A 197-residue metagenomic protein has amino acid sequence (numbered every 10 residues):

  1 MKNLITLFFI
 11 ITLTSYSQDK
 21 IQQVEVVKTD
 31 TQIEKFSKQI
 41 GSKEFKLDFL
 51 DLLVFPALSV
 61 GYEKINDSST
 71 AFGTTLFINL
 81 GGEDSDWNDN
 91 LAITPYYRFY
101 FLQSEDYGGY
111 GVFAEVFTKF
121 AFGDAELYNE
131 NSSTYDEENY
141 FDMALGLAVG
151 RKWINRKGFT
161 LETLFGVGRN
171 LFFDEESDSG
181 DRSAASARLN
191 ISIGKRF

Functional and structural regions predicted by a protein language model:
M1-S37: Cleavable N-terminal export/targeting peptides
I21-V24, F99, A185-F197: Outer-membrane beta-barrel "beta-signal"
E34-S42, S68-S69, W87, L102-V112 (+1 more regions): Short loop/turn motifs that connect adjacent beta-strands in outer-membrane beta-barrel proteins
G41-K43, V54-P56, W87-I93, Y110 (+2 more regions): Residues that define the transmembrane beta-barrel architecture of outer-membrane proteins
L47, T74-L76, P95, V112-T118 (+2 more regions): Membrane-embedded beta-strand positions of outer-membrane beta-barrel proteins
F49-L53, K64, L76-G82, F99-F101 (+3 more regions): Transmembrane beta-strands of outer-membrane beta-barrel pores
S59, T94-Y96, F113, A144-A148 (+1 more regions): Membrane-embedded beta-strand positions in outer-membrane beta-barrel channels/transporters
F77-N90, F120-F141, L171-R182, L189: Flexible, solvent-exposed loop segments that connect beta-strands
